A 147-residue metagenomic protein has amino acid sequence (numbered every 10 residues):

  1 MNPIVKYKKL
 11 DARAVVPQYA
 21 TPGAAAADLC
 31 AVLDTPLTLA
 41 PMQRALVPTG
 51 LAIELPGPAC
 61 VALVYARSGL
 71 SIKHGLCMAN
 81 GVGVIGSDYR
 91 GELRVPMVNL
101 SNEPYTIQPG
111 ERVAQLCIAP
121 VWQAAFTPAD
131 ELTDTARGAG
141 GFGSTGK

Functional and structural regions predicted by a protein language model:
M1-K147: DUTPase catalytic domain/fold
